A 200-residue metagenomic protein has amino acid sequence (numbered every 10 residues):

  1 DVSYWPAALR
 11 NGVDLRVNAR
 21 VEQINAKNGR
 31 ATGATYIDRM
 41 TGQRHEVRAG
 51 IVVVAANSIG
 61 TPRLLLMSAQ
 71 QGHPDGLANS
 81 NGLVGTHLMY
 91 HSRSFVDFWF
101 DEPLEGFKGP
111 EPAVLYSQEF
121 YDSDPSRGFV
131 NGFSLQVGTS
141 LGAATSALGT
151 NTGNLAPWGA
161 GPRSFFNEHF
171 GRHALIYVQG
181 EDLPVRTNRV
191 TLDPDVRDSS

Functional and structural regions predicted by a protein language model:
D1-V21: Conserved redox-cofactor binding core of oxidoreductases
R10, I24, T35-K108: Glycine-rich loop(s) and the adjacent beta-strand/alpha-helix scaffold that form part
V17-T32, I37: A conserved short coil-to-beta-strand element within the FAD-binding core of flavoproteins
R30-G33, R44, H173-L175: A generic structural signal for beta-strand entry/edge sites
N81-S199: FAD cofactor-binding and catalytic pocket of flavoenzymes
